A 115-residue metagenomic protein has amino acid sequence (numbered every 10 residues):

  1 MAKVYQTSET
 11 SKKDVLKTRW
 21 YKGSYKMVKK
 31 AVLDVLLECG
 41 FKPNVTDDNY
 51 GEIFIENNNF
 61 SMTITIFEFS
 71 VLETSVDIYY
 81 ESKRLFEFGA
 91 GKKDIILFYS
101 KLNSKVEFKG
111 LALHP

Functional and structural regions predicted by a protein language model:
M1-P115: Ser/Thr-rich, low-complexity intrinsically disordered terminal regions
